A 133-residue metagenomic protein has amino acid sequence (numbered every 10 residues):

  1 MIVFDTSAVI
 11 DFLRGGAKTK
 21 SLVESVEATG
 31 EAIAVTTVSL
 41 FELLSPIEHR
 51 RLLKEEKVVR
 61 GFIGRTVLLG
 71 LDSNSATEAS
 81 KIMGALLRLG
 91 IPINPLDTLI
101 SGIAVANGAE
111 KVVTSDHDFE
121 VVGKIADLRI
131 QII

Functional and structural regions predicted by a protein language model:
M1, S101-G102, A106-I133: Acidic, PIN/NYN-like endoribonuclease modules and their adjacent C-terminal/linker elements
M1-V35, I47-G61: Short, well-structured N-terminal submotif of metal-dependent ribonuclease cores
D5, D11, V35-T36, I93-N94 (+2 more regions): Histidine- and aromatic-rich ligand-binding microenvironments
D5-T6, L43, A79, A104: Generic structural signal for small/hydrophobic residues in well-ordered secondary structure, especially within
A8-V9, S39, S75, I100 (+1 more regions): Alpha-helix capping/helix-boundary segments
T19, L40, E56-V59, A76-A79 (+1 more regions): A general structural signal for well-ordered alpha-helical segments in protein cores
I63-G64, L71-N74, P92, E120-I133: Internal alpha/beta domain cores that form substrate/cofactor-binding pockets in large enzymes and binding proteins
V67-K111: Active-site neighborhoods of divalent-metal-dependent phosphate/nucleic-acid chemistry enzymes
